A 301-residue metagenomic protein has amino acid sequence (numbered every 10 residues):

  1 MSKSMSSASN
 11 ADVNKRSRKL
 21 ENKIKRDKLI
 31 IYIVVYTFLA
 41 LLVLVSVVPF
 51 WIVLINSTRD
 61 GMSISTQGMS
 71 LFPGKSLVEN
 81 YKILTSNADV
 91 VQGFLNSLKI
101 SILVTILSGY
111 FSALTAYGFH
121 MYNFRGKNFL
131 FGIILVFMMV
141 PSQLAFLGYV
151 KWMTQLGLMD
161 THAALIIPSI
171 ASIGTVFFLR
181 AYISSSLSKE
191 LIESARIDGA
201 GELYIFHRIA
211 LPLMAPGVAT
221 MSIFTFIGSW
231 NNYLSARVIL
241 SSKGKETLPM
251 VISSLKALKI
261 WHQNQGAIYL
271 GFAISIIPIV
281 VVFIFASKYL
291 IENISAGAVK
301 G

Functional and structural regions predicted by a protein language model:
M1-R26: Short, Lys/Arg-rich, polar N-terminal cytosolic tail immediately upstream of the first transmembrane signal-anchor
V13, K23-D27, I31-G301: A structural signal for multi-pass alpha-helical bundles of membrane permease subunits that mediate small-molecule
